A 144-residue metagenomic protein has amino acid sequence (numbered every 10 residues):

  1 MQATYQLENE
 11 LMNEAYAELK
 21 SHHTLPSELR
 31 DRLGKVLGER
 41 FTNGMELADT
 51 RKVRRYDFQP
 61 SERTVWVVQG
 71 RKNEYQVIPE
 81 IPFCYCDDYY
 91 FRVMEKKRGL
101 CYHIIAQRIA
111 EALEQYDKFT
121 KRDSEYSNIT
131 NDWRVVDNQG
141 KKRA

Functional and structural regions predicted by a protein language model:
M1-A144: Long, low-complexity, compositionally biased intrinsically disordered regions
